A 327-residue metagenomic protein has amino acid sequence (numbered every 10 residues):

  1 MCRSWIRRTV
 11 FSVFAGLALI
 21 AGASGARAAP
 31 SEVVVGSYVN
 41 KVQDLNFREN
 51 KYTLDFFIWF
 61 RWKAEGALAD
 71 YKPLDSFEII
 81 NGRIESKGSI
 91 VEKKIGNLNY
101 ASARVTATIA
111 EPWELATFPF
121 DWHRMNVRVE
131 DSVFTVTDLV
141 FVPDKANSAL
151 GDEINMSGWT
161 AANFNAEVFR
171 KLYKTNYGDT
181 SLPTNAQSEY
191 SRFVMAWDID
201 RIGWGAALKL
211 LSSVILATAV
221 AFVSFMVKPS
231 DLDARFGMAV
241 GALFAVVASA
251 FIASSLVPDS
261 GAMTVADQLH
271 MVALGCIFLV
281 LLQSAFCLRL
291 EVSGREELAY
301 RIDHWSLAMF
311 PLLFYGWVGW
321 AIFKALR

Functional and structural regions predicted by a protein language model:
M1-R7: N-terminal secretory signal peptides that target proteins for export/translocation
V10-G22: Bacterial N-terminal signal peptides
S12, V34-S37, A107-P112, A219 (+2 more regions): Short, functionally important structural connectors and interaction interfaces within domains
A23-R27: Signal peptide processing junction and immediate N-terminal pro/mature segment of secreted/exported proteins
A28-D198: Soluble non-transmembrane domains of integral membrane proteins
V194-L313: Channel- or pocket-lining gating/hinge segments that regulate access to a cavity or pore
G316: Acidic, carboxylate-rich catalytic segments that either coordinate divalent cations
W320-R327: Juxtamembrane boundary at the C-terminal end of a transmembrane helix
